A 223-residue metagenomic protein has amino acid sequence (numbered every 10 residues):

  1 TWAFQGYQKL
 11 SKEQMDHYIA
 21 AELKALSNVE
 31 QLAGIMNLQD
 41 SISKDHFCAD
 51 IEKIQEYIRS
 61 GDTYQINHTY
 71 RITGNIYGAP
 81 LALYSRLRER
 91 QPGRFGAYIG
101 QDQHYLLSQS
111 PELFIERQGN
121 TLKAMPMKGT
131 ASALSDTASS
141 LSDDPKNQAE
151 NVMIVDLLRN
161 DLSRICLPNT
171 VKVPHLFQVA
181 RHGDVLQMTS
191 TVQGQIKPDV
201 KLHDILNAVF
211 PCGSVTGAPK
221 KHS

Functional and structural regions predicted by a protein language model:
T1-H222: Extended alpha-helical targeting/anchoring segments, especially N-terminal organellar/secretory targeting helices
